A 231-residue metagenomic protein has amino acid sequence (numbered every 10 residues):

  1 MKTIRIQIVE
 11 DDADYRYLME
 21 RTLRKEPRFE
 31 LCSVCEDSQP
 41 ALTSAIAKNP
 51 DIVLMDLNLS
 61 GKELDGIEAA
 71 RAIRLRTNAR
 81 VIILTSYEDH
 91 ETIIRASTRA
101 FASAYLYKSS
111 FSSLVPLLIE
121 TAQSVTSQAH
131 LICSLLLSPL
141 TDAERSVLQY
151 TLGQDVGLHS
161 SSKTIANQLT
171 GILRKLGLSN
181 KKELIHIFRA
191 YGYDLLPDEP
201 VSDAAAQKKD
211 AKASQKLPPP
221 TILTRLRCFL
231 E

Functional and structural regions predicted by a protein language model:
M1-H130, A205-L223, R227-E231: N-terminal regulatory/sensing modules of transcriptional regulators
E68, S146, E183: Active-site phosphate/pyrophosphate-handling residues
T98, Y107, Q149, A166 (+1 more regions): Phosphate-coordinating loops and pocket residues in cytosolic domains that bind phosphorylated ligands
L131-T170, R174-K175, S202-A206: Helix-turn-helix DNA-binding segment
T170-E231: Basic, Lys/Arg-enriched C-terminal extension of HTH/homeodomain DNA-binding domains
